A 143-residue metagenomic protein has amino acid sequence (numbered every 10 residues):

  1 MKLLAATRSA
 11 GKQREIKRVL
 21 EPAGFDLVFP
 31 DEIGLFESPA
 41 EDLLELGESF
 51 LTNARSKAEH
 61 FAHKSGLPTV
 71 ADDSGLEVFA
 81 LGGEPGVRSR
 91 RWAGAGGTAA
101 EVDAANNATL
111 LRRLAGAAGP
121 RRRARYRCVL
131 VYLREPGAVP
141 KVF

Functional and structural regions predicted by a protein language model:
M1-L4, G11-F143: Anionic-ligand binding patches
